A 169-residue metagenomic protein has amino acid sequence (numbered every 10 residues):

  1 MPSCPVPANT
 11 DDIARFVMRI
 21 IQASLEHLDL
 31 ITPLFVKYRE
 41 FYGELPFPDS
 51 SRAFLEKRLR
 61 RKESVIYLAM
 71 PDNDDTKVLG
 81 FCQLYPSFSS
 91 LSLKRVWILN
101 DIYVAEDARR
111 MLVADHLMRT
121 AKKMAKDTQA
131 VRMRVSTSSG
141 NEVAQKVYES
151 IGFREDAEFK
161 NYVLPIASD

Functional and structural regions predicted by a protein language model:
P2-D29, S168-D169: Conserved N-terminal entry element of GNAT/NAT acetyltransferase domains
Q22-K94, N100, R119-T120, M124 (+1 more regions): Acetyl-CoA-dependent GNAT
S87-S89, D107, G140-E142, A167: Short coil/turn motifs at secondary-structure junctions
N100, A105, S138: Residue-level recognition of the GNAT/N-acetyltransferase active site
V104, R110-K123, K146, S150: Conserved acetyl-CoA-binding loop-helix of GNAT-fold acetyltransferases
D115, S139-E158, L164: Conserved active-site alpha-helix within GNAT-family acetyltransferase domains
A125-S136: Conserved GNAT acetyl-CoA-binding A-motif
